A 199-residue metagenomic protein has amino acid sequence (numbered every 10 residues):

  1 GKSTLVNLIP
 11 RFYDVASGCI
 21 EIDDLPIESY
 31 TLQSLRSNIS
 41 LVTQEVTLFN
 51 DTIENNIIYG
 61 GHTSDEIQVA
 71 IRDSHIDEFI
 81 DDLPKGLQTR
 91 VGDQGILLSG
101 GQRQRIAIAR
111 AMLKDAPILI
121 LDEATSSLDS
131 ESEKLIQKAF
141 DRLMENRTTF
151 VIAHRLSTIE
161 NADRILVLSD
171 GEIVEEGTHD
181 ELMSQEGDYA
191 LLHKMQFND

Functional and structural regions predicted by a protein language model:
G1: Conserved glycine(s) of the Walker
T4-F12, R36-E45, D51-I58, T63 (+3 more regions): ABC-family ATPase nucleotide-binding domain "signature/switch" substructure
C19-E21, L25, E172: ATP-binding/catalytic-site motifs of ATP-hydrolyzing domains
D77-P84: Conserved H-loop
F197-D199: ABC-family P-loop ATPase nucleotide-binding domain
